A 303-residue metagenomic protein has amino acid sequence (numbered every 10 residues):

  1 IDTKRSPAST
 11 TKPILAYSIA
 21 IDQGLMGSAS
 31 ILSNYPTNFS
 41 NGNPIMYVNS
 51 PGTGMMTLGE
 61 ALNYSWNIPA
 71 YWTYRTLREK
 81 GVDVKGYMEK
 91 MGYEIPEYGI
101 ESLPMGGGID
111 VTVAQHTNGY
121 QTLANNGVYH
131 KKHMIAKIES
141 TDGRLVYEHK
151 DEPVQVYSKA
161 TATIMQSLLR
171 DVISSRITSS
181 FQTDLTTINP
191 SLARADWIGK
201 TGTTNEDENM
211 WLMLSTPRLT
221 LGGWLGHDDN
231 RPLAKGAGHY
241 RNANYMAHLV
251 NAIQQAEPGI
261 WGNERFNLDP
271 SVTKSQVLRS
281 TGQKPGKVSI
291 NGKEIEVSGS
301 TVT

Functional and structural regions predicted by a protein language model:
I1-T3, T112-N118, T122-V302: A penicillin-recognizing enzyme superfamily signal
T3-T11, S50-G54, L58, L62 (+7 more regions): Secondary-structure capping and boundary motifs in well-ordered enzyme cores
S6, T37-F39, M55-M56, N67-P69 (+6 more regions): Solvent-exposed loop/turn segments at secondary-structure junctions within structured extracellular/periplasmic domains
S6-L32, A61, G119-L123, M165 (+2 more regions): Active-site SXXK
I21-A29, E94-P96, N125-H130, A256: Secondary-structure transition/capping motifs at alpha-helix termini and the adjoining loop/turn into the next element
L25-V84, I100, Y129, T141-D171: Conserved catalytic neighborhood of penicillin-recognizing serine enzymes
I31, E60, A70-T73, Y87 (+5 more regions): Structural recognition of the beta-strand scaffold that forms the well-ordered cores of secreted hydrolase catalytic
P44-M46, S50, R78-Y120: Mid-domain, small-residue-enriched loop/turn segments at the edges of structured enzyme/sensor domains
